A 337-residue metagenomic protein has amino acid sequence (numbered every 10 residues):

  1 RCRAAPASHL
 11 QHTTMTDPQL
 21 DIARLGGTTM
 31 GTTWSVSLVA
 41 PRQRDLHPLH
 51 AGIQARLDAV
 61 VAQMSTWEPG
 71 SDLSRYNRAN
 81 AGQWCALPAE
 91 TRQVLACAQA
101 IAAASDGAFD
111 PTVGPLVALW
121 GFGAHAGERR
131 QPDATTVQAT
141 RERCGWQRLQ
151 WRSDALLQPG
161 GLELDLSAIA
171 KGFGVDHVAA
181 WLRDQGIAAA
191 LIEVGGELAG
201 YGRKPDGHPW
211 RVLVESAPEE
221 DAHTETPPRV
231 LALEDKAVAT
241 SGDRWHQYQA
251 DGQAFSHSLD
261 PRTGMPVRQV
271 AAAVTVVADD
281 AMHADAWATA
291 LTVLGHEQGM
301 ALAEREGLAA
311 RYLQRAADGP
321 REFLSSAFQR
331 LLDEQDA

Functional and structural regions predicted by a protein language model:
C2-A337: Mature catalytic core of soluble alpha/beta enzymes
